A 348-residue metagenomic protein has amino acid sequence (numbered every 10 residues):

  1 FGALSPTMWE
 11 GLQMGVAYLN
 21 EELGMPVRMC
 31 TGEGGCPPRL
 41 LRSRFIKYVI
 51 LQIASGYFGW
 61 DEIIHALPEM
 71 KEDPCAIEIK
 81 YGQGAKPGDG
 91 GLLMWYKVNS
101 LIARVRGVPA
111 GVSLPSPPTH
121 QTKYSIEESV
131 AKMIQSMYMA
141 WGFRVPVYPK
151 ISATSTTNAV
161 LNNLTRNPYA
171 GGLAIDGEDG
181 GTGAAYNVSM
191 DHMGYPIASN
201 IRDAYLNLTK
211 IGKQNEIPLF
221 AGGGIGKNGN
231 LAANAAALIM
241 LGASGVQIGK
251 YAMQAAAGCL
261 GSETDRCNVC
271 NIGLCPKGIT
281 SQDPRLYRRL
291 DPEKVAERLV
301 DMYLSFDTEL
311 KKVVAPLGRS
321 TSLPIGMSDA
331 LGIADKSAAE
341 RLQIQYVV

Functional and structural regions predicted by a protein language model:
F1-Q121, E128, E297, T308-E309 (+2 more regions): N-terminal capping/small domains of soluble enzymes
Q13-M29, Y81, M133-G142, N167-A170 (+6 more regions): Structural signal for hydrophobic packing residues in well-ordered secondary-structure cores of soluble enzyme domains
P115-L290, K294: Glycine-rich phosphate/ribose-binding loops and adjacent secondary-structure elements that form binding surfaces
E293-L304: Short, well-ordered coil↔helix boundary/capping segments
